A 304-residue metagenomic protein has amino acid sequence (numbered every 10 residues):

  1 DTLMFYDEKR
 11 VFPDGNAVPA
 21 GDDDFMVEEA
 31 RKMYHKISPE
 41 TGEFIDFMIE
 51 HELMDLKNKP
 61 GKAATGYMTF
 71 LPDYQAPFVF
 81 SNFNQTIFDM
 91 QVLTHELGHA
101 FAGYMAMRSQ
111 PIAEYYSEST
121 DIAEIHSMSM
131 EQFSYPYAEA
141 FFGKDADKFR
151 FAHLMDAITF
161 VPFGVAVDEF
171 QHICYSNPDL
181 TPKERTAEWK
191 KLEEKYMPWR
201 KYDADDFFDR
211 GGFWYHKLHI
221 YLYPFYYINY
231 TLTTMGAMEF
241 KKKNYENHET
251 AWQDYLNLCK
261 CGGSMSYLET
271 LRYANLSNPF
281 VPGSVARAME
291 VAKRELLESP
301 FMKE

Functional and structural regions predicted by a protein language model:
D1-F78, Y273, S277: Contiguous, non-catalytic segments that form substrate-binding/exosite surfaces or channel walls
T2-E8, K57, L93, F101 (+6 more regions): C-terminal, non-catalytic "cap/extension" segments appended to globular domains
D7-V18, Y74-I87, M107-E118, D147-M155 (+1 more regions): Glycine- and acidic
D22, M26, A30, M90 (+4 more regions): Hydrophobic (often cysteine-bearing) scaffold residues that line and stabilize catalytic clefts of nucleotide/cofactor
I37-E40, F44, Y104-E114, P136-F149 (+2 more regions): Inter-helical turn/loop segments and adjacent helix faces that build the functional surface of alpha-helical bundle
S81-M107, S127, Q132, F170 (+1 more regions): Active-site recognition of the HExxH zinc-binding catalytic motif
A106-M107, S117-D145, H153-M155, T159 (+1 more regions): Post-HExxH zinc-binding segment in Zn-dependent metallohydrolases
